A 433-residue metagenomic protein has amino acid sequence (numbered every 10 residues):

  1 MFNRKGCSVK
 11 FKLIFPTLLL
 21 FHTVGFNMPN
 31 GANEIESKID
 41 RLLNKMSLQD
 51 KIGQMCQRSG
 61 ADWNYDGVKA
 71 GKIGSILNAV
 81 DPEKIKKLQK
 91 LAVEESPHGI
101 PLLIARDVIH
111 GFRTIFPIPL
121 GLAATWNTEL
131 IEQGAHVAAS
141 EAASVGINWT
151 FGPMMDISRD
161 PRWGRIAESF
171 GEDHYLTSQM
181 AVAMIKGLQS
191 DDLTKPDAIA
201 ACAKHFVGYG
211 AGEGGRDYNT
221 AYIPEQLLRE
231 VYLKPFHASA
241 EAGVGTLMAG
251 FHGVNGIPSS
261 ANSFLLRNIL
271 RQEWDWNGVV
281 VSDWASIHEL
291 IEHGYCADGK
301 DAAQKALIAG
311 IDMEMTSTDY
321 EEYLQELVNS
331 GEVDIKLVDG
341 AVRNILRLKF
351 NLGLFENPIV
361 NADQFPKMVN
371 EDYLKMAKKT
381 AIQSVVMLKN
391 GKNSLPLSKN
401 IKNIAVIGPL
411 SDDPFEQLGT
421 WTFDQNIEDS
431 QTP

Functional and structural regions predicted by a protein language model:
M1-A32: Bacterial Sec-dependent N-terminal signal peptides
F26-P433: Glycoside hydrolase catalytic-domain context in secreted enzymes
